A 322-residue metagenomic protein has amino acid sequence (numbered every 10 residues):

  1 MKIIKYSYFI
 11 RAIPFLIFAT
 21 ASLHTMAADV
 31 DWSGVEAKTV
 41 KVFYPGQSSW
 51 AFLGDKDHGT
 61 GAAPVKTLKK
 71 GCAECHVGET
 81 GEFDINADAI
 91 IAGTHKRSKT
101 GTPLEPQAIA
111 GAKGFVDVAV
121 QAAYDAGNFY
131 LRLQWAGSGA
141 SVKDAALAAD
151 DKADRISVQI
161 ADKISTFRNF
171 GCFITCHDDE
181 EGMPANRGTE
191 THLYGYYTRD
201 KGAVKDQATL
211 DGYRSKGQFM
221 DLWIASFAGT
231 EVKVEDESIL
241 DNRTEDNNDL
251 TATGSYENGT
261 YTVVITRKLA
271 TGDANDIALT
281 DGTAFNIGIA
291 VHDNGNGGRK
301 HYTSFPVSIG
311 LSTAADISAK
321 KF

Functional and structural regions predicted by a protein language model:
K2-I13: Bacterial N-terminal signal peptides that target proteins for export
S22-T25: N-terminal signal peptide c-region/cleavage motif recognized by signal peptidases
A28-G59, K69, G81, A148-D151 (+2 more regions): Acidic/polar low-complexity flexible segments
K66-T80, F115: C-type cytochrome heme c attachment motif
V118-Q121, L250-Y256: Beta-strand-rich interaction surfaces with strong enrichment in secreted/lumenal proteins
N128-W135, Y261-R267: Short, well-ordered beta-strand segments enriched in hydrophobic/aromatic residues
G137-A145, D273-A274: Short amphipathic, basic-aromatic surface patches that mediate peripheral association with negatively charged
A252-G259, D276-L279: Exposed beta-sheet edge/beta-hairpin loop segments within beta-rich domains
